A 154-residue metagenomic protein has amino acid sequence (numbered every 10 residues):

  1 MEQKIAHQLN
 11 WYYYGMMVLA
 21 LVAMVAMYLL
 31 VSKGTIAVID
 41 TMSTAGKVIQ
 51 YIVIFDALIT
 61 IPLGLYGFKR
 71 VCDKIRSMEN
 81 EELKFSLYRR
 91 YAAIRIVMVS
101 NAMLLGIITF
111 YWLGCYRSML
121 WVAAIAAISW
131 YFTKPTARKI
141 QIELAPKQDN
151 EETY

Functional and structural regions predicted by a protein language model:
M1-V22, S77-L83, I142, E152: Cytosolic-side membrane-entry/anchor segment at the start of a transmembrane helix
L21-S32, L65: Alpha-helical transmembrane segments of multi-pass membrane proteins
S32-S43: Membrane-interface helix termini and inter-helical loops of multi-pass transporters
T44-I61: Alpha-helical transmembrane segments
P62-K84: Membrane-helix interface/capping segments
R76-M98: Short membrane-interface loop/juxtamembrane segments of multi-pass integral membrane proteins
S100-M119: Alpha-helical transmembrane segments and their membrane-interface junctions in multi-pass membrane proteins
V122-Y154: Alpha-helical transmembrane segments and their immediate juxtamembrane interface regions
